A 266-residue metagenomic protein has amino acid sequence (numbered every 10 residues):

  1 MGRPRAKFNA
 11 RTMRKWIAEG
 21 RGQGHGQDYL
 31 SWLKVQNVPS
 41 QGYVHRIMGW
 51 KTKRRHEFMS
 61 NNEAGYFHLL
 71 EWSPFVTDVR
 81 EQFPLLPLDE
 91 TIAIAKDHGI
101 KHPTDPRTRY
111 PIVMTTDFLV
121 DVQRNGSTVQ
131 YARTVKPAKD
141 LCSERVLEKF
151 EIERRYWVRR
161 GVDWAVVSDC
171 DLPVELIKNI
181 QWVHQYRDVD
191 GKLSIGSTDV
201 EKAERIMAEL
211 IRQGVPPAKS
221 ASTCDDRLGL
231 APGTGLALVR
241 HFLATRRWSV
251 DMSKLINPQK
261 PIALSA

Functional and structural regions predicted by a protein language model:
M1-A266: Electrostatic, structured charged patches in enzyme active sites and in nucleic-acid/phosphate-binding
